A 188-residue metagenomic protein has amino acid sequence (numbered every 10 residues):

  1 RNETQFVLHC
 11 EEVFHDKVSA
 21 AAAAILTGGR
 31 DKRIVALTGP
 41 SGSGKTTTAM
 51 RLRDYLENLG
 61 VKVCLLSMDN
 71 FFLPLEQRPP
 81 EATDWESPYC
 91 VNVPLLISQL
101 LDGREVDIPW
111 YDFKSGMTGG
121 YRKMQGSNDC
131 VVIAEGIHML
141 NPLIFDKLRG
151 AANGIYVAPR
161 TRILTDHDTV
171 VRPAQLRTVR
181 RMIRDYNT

Functional and structural regions predicted by a protein language model:
R1-A36, V61: Extreme N-terminal, non-catalytic leader segments that precede Walker-type/kinase nucleotide-binding cores
D31, I97-A151: Glycine-rich phosphate-binding loop used to anchor ATP phosphates in small-molecule kinases, encompassing both
G42: Walker A (P-loop) phosphate-binding loop of P-loop NTPases
K45: Conserved lysine of the Walker
T48-L52, S67: Hydrophobic positions on the alpha1 helix immediately C-terminal to the Walker A/P-loop
D54-C64: Post-Walker A helix-loop "phosphate-sensing" segment adjacent to the P-loop in P-loop NTPases
C64-L66, L73-G116, V131: Conserved nucleotide-sensing/catalytic segment adjacent to the nucleotide-binding pocket in NTP-handling enzymes
A134-M182: ATP-dependent NMP and nucleoside kinases share a basic, alpha-helical "lid"
